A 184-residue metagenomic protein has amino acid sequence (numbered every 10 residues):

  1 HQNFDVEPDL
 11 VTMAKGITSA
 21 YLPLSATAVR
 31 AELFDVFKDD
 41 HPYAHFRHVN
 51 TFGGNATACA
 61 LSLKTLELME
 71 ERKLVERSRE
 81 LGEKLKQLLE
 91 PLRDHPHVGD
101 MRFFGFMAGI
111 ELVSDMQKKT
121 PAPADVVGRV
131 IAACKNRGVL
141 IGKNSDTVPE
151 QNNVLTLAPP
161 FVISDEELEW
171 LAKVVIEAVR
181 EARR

Functional and structural regions predicted by a protein language model:
H1-R184: Conserved N-terminal phosphate-binding loop of PLP-dependent enzymes in the Aspartate aminotransferase
